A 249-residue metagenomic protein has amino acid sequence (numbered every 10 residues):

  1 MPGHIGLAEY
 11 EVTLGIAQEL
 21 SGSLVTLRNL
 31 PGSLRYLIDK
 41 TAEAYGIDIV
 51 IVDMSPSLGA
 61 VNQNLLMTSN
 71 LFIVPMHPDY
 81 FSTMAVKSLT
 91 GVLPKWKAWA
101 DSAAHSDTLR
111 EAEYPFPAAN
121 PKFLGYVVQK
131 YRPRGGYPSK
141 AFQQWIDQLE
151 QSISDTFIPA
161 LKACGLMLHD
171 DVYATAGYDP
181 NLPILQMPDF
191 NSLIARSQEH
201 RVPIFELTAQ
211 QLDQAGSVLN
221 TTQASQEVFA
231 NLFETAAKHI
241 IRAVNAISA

Functional and structural regions predicted by a protein language model:
M1-K40, D213-S217: P-loop/Walker-type NTP enzyme "switch/lid" segment
I5, V12, V25, V50-V52 (+10 more regions): Extended aliphatic helical segments
A17, S21, D48, V52 (+4 more regions): A near-ubiquitous, low-amplitude feature marking generic local secondary-structure context
G22-L34, S82-V86, S225-A237: Phosphate/oxyanion-binding active-site loops and adjacent basic polyanion-contact surfaces
R28-A160: Conserved catalytic-core segment of NTP-binding enzymes
D107-A249: C-terminal lobe/tail of nucleotide-utilizing enzymes
